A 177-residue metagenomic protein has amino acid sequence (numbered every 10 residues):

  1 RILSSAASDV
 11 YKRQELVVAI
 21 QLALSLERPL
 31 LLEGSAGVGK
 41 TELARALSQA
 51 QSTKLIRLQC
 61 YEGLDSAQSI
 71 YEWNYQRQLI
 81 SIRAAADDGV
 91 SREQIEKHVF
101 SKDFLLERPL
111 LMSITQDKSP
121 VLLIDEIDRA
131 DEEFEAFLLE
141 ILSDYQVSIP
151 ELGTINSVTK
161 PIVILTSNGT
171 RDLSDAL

Functional and structural regions predicted by a protein language model:
R1-A7, Y11, A176-L177: Single conserved hydrophobic/aromatic residue that forms the stacking wall/gate of nucleotide- or nucleobase-binding
D9-P29, E33: Pre-Walker A (pre-P-loop) alpha-helix and adjacent loop at the N terminus of AAA/AAA+ ATPase modules, a conserved
Q21-L22, L79-L122: Conserved alpha-helical scaffold flanking the Walker A/P-loop in AAA+ ATPase domains
L31-L64, Y71-Q76: Walker A/P-loop
S66, I70-Y71, S174-L177: Conserved AAA+ ATPase core "coupling" helix
F104-S119, I149-S167: AAA+/SF3 P-loop NTPase mechanochemical coupling elements
D125-E126: Walker B catalytic acidic pair
E133-N156: Conserved catalytic/switch belt of AAA+ P-loop NTPases
